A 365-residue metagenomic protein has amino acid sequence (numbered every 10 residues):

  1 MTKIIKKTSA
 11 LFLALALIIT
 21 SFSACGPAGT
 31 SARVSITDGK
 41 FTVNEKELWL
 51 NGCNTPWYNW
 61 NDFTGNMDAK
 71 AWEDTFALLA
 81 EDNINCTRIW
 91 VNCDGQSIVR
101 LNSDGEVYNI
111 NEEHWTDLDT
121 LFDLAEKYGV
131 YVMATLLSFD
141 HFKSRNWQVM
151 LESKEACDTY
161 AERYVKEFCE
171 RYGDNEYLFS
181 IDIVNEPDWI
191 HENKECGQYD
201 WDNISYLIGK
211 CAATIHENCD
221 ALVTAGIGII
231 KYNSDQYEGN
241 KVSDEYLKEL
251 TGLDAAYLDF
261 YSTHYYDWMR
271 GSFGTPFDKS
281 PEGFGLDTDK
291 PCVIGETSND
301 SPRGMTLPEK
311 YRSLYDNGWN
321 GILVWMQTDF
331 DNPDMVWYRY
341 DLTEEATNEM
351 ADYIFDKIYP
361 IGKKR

Functional and structural regions predicted by a protein language model:
M1-F12: Bacterial N-terminal signal peptides that target proteins for export
I5-K6, I19-T20, N111: Residues marking helix boundaries in flexible regions
S21-T30: Sec-dependent signal peptide cleavage junction
A32-F260, D267-G271, D287-K290, T297 (+4 more regions): Active-site mouth of glycoside hydrolases
T275-P276: A beta-strand-loop signature enriched in Asp, Gly, Thr, and Trp that corresponds to the sialidase/neuraminidase Asp-box
G283: The feature captures the conserved acid-bearing segment of alpha/beta-hydrolase catalytic domains
C292, G321-L323, D329-R365: Aromatic- and carboxylate-lined catalytic core of secreted/periplasmic carbohydrate-active enzymes
